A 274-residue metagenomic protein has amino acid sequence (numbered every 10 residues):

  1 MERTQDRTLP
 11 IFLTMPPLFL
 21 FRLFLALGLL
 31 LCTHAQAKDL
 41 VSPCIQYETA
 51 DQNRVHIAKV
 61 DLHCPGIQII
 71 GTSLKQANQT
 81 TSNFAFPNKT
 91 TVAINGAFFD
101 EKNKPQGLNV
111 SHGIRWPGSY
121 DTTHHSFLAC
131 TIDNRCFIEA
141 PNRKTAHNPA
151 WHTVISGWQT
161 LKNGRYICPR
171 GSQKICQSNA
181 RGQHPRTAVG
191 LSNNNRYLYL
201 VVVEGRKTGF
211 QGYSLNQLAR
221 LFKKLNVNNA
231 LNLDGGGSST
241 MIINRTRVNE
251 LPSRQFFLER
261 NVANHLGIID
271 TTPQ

Functional and structural regions predicted by a protein language model:
Q5-F24: Bacterial N-terminal signal peptides that target proteins for export
R22-C32: Bacterial N-terminal signal peptides
A35-F127, R135-I138: Zymogen propeptides
D61-H63, A129-C136, K162-N163, L191-R196 (+2 more regions): Short acidic-glycine loop/turn motifs at beta-strand connectors
I67-Q68, K89-V92, S126-L128, R135-F137 (+6 more regions): Structural motif
S73-A77, P141-H147, V202-K207: Short, solvent-exposed aromatic-acidic interface loops
D100-A180: Active-site-adjacent helix-turn-beta-strand microarchitecture at beta-sheet edges that either contains or buttresses
N103-T122, I175-N193, Y197-N229, L233 (+1 more regions): Conserved, well-ordered active-site substructure
